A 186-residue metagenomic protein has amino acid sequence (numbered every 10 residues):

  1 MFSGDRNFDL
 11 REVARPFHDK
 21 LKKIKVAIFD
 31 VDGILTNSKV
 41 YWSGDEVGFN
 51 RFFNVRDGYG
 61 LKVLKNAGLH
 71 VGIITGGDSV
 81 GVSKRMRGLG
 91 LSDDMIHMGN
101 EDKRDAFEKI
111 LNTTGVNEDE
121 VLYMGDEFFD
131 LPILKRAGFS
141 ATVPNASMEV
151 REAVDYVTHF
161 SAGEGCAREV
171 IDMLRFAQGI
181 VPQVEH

Functional and structural regions predicted by a protein language model:
M1-F29, I180-H186: Non-catalytic pre-domain segments flanking phosphatase-related domains
L10-V13, D57, K103, E127: Amphipathic coiled-coil/heptad-repeat helices and related helical stalk/stem segments that mediate oligomerization
L21-K39, L134, A167: Asp-based phosphoryl-transfer active-site loop
K23-K25, L69, D119-E120: Short coil/turn segments at beta-strand junctions that form active-site/ligand-binding loops
I34, Y41, S79, F129: Conserved Rossmann-like nucleotide-cofactor binding loop
L35-K65: A positional/architectural concept
V47-N50, N54, L89, D93-H97 (+1 more regions): Mg2+-dependent phosphoryl-transfer enzymes with acidic/Ser/Thr/Gly-rich catalytic loops
L61-R85, M95-M98, L134: Substrate-recognition element of Asp-dependent hydrolases with the DxDx(T/V) motif
